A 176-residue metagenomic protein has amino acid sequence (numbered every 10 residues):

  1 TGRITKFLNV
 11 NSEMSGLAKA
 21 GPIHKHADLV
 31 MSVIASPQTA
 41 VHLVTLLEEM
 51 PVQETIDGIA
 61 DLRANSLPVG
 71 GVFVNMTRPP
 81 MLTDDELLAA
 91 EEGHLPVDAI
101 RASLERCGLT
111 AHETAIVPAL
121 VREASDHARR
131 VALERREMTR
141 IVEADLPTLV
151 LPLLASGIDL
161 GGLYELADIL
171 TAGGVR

Functional and structural regions predicted by a protein language model:
T1-D57: Phosphate/Mg2+-binding loops and adjacent switch elements in nucleotide/diphosphate-handling enzyme cores
A35-T39, E48-R176: C-terminal lobe/tail of nucleotide-utilizing enzymes
